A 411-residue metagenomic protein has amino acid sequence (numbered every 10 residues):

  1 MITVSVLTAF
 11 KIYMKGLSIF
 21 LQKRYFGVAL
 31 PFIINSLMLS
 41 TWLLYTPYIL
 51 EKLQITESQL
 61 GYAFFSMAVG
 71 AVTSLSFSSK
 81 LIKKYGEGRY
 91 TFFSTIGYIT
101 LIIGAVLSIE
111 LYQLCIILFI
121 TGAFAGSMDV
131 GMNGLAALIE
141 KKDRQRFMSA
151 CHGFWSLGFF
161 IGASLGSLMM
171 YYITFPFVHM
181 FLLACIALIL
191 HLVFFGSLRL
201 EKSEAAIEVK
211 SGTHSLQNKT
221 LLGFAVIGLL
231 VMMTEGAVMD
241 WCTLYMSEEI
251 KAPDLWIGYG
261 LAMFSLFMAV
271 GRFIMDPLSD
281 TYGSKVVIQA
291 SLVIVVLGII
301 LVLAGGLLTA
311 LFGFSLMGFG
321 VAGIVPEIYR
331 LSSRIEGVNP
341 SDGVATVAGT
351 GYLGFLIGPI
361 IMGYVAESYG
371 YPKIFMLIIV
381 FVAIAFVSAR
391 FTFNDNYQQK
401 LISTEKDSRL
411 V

Functional and structural regions predicted by a protein language model:
L21-Y45, F119-I120, N218-T234, S315-F319: Pair of pore-lining "gating" transmembrane helices in MFS-fold secondary transporters
W42-L43, K219-A262: Extracytoplasmic gate region of multi-pass secondary transporters
Q54, G86, L107-Y112, K251 (+2 more regions): Helix-breaking motifs and short loop linkers at transmembrane-helix boundaries and internal kinks in secondary membrane
T73-I109: Conserved MFS/SLC helix-loop-helix module at the cytosolic interface between two early adjacent transmembrane helices
S74-G86, M170, G271-G283, A366-E367: Helix-to-loop junctions at the C-terminal end of transmembrane segments in multipass secondary transporters
F119-G153: Cytoplasmic helix-loop-helix junction between adjacent transmembrane helices in 12-TM secondary transporters
V178-G196, F375-F391: Symmetry-related core transmembrane helices of the 12-TM Major Facilitator Superfamily/SLC fold
Y282-I328: C-terminal transmembrane helical hairpin of 12-TM major facilitator-type secondary transporters
